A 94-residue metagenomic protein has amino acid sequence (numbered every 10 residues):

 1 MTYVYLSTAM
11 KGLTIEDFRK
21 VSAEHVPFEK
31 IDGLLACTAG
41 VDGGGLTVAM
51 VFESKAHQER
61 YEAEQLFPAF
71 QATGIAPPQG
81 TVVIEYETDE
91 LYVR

Functional and structural regions predicted by a protein language model:
M1-T47, E53-E64, P68, I75-R94: Short S/T/G/P-rich N-terminal loop/turn motif that feeds into the first structured element of a domain
